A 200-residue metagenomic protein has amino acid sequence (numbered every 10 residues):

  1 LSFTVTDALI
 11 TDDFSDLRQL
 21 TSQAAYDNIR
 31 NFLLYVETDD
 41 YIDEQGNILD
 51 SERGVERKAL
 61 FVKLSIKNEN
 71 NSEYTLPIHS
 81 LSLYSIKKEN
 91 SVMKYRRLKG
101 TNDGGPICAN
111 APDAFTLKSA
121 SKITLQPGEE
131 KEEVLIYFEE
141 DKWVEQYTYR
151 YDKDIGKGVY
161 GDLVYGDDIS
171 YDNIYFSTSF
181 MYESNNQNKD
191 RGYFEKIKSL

Functional and structural regions predicted by a protein language model:
L1-L200: Conserved functional micro-motifs across diverse proteins
